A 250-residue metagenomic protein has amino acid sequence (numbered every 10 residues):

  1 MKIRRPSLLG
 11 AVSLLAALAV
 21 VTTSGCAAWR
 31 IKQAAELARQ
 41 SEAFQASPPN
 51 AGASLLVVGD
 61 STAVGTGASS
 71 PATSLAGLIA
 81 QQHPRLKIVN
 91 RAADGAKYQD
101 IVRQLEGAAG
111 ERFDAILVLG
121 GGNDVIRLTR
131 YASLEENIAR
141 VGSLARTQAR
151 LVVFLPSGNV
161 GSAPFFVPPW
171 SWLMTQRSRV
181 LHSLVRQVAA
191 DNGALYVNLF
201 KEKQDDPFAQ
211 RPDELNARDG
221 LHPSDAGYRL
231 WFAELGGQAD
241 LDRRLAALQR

Functional and structural regions predicted by a protein language model:
M1-L56, E111, F208-A209, G236 (+2 more regions): N-terminal secretory targeting modules
S54-L56, T62-E136, R140: Conserved SGNH/GDSL esterase-like catalytic core that processes O-acyl groups on lipids and polysaccharides
A80, A145, V188-A190: A generic structural signal for well-ordered alpha-helical segments
N90-A92, P156, N198-K201: Residue-level recognition of beta-strand->loop/alpha-helix junctions
L119, L155-P156: Alpha/beta-hydrolase-fold catalytic nucleophile elbow
T147-V152: A short helix->loop->beta-strand "cap" motif at the edges of active sites that frequently abuts
G161-R250: Catalytic His-Asp segment of secreted/periplasmic serine-dependent ester chemistry enzymes
